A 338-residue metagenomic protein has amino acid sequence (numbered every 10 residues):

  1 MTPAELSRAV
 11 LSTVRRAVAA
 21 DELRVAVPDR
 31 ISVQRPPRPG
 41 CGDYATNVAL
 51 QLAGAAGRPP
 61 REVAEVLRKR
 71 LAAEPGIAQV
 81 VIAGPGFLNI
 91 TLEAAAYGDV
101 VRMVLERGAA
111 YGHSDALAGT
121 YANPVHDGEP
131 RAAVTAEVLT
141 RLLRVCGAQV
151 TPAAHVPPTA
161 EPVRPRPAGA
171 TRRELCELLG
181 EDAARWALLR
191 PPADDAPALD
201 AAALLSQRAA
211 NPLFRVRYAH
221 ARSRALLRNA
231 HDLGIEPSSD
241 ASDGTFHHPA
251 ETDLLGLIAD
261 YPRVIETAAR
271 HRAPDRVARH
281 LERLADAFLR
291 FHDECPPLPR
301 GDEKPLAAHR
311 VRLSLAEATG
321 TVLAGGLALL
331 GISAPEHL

Functional and structural regions predicted by a protein language model:
M1-L338: Non-catalytic interaction-recognition regions
